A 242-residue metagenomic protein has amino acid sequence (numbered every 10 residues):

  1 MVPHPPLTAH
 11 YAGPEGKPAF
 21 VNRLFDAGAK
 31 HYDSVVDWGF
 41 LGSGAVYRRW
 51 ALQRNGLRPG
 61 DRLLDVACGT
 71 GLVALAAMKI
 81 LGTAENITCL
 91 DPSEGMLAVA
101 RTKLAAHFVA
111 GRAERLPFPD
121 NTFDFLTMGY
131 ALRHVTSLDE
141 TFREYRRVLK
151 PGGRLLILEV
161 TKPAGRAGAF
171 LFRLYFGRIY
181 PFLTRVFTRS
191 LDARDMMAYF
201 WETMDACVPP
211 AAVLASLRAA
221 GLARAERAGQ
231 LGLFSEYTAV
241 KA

Functional and structural regions predicted by a protein language model:
A12, G16-F20, K162-S216: C-terminal alpha-helical "lid/dimerization" subdomain adjacent to the S-adenosyl-L-methionine
L41-P59, A76: Conserved alpha-helix/loop element of class I SAM-dependent methyltransferases that forms part of the SAM/SAH-binding
R62-R115: Class I SAM-dependent methyltransferase SAM/SAH-binding core
E114-F125: A short acidic, Gly/Pro-enriched loop at the edge of an enzyme's catalytic core that lines a small-molecule cofactor
F125-L138: A short SAM/SAH-binding and catalytic strip from SAM-dependent methyltransferases
D139-P151: A short glycine-rich, Lys/Arg-flanked "PGG" loop and its adjoining helix->strand segment in the class I
G153-V160: Conserved beta-strand signature within the Rossmann-like core of class I S-adenosyl-L-methionine
G221-A242: Core SAM-dependent methyltransferase catalytic element
